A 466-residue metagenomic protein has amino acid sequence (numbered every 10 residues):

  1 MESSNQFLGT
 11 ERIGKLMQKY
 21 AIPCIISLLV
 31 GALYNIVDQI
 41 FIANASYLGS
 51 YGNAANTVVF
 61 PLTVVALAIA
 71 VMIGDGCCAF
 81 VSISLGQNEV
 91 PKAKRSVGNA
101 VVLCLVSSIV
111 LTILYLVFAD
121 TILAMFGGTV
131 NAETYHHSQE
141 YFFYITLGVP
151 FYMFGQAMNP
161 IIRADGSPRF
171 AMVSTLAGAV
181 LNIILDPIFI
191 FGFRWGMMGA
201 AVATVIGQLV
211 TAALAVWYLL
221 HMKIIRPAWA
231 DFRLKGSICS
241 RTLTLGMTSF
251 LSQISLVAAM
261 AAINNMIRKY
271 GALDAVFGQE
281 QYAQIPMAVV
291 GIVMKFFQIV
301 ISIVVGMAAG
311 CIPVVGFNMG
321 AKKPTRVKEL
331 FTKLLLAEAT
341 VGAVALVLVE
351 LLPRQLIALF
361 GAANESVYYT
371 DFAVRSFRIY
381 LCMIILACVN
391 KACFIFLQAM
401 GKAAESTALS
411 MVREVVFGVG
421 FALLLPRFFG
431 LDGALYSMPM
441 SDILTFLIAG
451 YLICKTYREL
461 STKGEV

Functional and structural regions predicted by a protein language model:
M1-A21, V81-G148, G192-M247, V315-M383 (+1 more regions): Short alpha-helical transmembrane segments in multi-pass integral membrane proteins
G9-L48, P61-G76, F80, L105-T112 (+5 more regions): N-terminal transmembrane alpha-helices
K19-D38, Y144, G178, G207-T211 (+2 more regions): Transmembrane helical elements of multi-pass membrane transporters/channels
I26, V30, Y34-V37, A66-A70 (+14 more regions): Residue-level hotspots within pore-lining transmembrane alpha-helices of multi-pass secondary transporters
S27, G74, Y144-R163, A171-A179 (+6 more regions): Short runs within selected transmembrane alpha-helices of multi-pass transporters and secretion channels
L29, L33-A54, L123-A132, I188-W195 (+5 more regions): Helix-terminus/linker motif at the lipid-water interface of multi-pass membrane proteins
S50-P61, S138, F142, A201 (+2 more regions): Small-residue hotspots at the loop-to-helix junctions and early N-terminal turns of transmembrane alpha-helices
N53-I113, Y152-A171, M287-V347, L351-P353 (+1 more regions): Small-residue-rich hydrophobic transmembrane alpha-helices
